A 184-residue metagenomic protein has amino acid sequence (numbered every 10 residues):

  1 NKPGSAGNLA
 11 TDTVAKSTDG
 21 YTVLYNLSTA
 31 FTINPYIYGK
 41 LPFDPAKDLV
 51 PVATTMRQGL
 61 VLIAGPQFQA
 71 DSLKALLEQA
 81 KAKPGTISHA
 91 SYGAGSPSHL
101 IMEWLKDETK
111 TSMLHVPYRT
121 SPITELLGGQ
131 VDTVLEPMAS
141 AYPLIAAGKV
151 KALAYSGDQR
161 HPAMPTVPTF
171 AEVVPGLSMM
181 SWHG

Functional and structural regions predicted by a protein language model:
K2-A10, Q58, G93-A94, H115-T124 (+1 more regions): Short helix-initiation/N-cap motifs at beta->coil->alpha
A6, T13, T18, S72 (+3 more regions): Conserved functional loop/turn residues at catalytic and ligand-binding sites
D12, K74-L77, I123-T124, Y142-P143: Alpha-helical segments flanking ligand/cofactor-binding loops in enzyme cores
V14-A15, I37, M102, E125-G128 (+1 more regions): Hydrophobic residues within well-ordered alpha-helices
K16-Y21, Y36-S121, F170-G184: Hinge/capping helix and adjacent helix->loop/strand transition within the periplasmic-binding protein
Y21-N26, D132-E136, A152-A154: Paired acidic/hydrophobic, glycine-rich loop segments that form the ligand-binding mouth/hinge of periplasmic-binding
L27-S28, P66, M138-A139, G157-D158: Short secondary-structure boundary segments
D71-S72, S140-G184: C-terminal lobe and pocket-closing loops of periplasmic/extracytoplasmic Venus-flytrap solute-binding proteins
